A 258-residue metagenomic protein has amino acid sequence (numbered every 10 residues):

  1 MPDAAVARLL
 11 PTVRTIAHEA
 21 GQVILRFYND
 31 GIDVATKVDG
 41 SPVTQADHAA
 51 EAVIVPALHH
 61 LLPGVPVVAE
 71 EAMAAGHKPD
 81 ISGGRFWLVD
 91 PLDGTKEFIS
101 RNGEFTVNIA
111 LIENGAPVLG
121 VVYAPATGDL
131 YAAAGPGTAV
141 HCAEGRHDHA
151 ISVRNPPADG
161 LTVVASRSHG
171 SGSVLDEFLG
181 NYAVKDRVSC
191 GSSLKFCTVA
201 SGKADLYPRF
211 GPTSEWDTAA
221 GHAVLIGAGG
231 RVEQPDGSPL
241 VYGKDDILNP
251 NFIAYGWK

Functional and structural regions predicted by a protein language model:
M1-L92, V174-G180, C197, S238 (+1 more regions): N-terminal subdomain of lithium-sensitive/metallo-dependent phosphomonoesterases centered on the IMPase/IPPase/PAP
M1-T15, G21, L179-N181, F196-K258: Oxyanion/phosphate-interacting regions
I24, D47, L58, T95 (+5 more regions): Residue-level signal for inorganic ion chemistry
K37, E70, S166, S189-C190 (+1 more regions): Conserved beta-strand termini and adjacent loop/short-helix elements that scaffold enzyme active sites in alpha/beta
G83-P125: Glycine-rich active-site/cofactor-binding loop and its immediate structural neighborhood
I109-C197, D246-K258: Acidic beta-strand-loop-alpha-helix segment within the catalytic core of divalent metal-dependent phosphate-processing
